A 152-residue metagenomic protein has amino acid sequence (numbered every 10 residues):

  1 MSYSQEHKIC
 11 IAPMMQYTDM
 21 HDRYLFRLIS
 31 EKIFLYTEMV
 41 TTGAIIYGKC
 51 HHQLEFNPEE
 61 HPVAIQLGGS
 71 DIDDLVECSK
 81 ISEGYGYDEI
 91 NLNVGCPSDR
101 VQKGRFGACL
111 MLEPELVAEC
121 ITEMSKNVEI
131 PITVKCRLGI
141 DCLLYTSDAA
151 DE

Functional and structural regions predicted by a protein language model:
Y3, M14-D88: Glycine-rich, positively charged N-terminal anion/phosphate-binding segment
E6-I9: Extreme N-terminal starter segment of soluble prokaryotic enzymes
T41, G69, C96-S98, C136-C142: Active-site-proximal loop/turn and secondary-structure-junction residues that shape catalytic pockets, frequently
P62-V63, V128-R137: Short beta-strand/loop segments at the ligand-binding rim of alpha/beta enzyme cores
D99-L116: Glycine-rich tight-turn/loop motif centered on a GG-T
M111-I132: Alpha-helix-loop-beta-strand connector modules within alpha/beta enzyme cores
Y145-A150: Conserved small/polar residues in nucleotide/adenosyl-binding loops
